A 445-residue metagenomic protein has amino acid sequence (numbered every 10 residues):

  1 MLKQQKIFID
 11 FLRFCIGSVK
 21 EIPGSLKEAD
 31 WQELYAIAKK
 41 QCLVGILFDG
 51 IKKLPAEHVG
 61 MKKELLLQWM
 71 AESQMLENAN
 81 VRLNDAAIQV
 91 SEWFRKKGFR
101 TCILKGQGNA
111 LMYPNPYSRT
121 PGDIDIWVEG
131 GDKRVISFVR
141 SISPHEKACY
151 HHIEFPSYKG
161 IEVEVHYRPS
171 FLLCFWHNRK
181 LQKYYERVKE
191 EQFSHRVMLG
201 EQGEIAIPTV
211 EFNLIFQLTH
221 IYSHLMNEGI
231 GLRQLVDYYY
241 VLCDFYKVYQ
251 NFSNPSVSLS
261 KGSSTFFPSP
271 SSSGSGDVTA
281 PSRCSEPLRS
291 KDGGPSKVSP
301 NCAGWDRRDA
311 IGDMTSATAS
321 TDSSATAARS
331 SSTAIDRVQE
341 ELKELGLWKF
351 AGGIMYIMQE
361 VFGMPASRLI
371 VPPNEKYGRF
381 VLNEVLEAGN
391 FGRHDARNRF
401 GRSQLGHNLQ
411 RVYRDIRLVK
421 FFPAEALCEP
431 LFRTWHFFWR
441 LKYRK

Functional and structural regions predicted by a protein language model:
M1-G122, W127-Q250, R308, D313 (+1 more regions): Conserved NTP-donor binding/palm subdomain of two-metal-ion nucleotidyltransferases/polymerases, i.e., the charged
V248, V257, V278, V298 (+1 more regions): Short hydrophobic transmembrane-like helices used for membrane targeting/insertion
S272-D277, S323: Intrinsically disordered, low-complexity regions enriched in glycine and serine
